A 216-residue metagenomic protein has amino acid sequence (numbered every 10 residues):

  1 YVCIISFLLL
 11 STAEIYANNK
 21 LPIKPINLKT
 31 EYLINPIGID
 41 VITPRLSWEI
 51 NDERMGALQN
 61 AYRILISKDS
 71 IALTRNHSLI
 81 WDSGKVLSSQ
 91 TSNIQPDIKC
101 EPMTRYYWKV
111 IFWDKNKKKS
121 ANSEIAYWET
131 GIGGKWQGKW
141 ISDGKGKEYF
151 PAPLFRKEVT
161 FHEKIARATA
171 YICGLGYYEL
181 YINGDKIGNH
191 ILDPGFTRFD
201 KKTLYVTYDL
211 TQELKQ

Functional and structural regions predicted by a protein language model:
V2-S11: Bacterial N-terminal signal peptides
N19-M55, Y127-G134: Pro/Thr/Ser/Gly-rich low-complexity, intrinsically disordered linker/stalk tracts
R45, R105-K109, R167-T169: Short, conserved beta-strand segments of beta-strand-rich sandwich/propeller modules, principally
L46, A61-I64, Y178-L180: Short beta-strand elements bearing conserved aromatic residues within extracellular beta-rich modules
I50, A57-R105, I111, K115-N122 (+1 more regions): Recognizes extended acidic, P/S/T-rich segments that occur within or adjacent to Ig-like beta-sandwich modules
P96-K99, I182-Q216: Beta-strand-rich ligand-recognition modules
T130-F150: Low-complexity, Pro/Ser/Thr- and charge-rich linker/hinge segments at domain boundaries
V159-H162, A166-G184, Q216: Aromatic-lined ligand-binding clefts that engage carbohydrates, nucleic acids, or primary amines
